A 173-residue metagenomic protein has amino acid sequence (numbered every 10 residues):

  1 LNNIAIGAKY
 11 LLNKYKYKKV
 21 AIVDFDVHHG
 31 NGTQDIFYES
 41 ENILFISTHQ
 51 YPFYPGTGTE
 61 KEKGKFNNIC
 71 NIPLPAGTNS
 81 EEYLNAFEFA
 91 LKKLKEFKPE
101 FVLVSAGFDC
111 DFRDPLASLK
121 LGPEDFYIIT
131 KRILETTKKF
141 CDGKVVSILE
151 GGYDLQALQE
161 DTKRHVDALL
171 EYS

Functional and structural regions predicted by a protein language model:
L1-K139, V166-L170: Conserved alpha-helical scaffold segments that buttress catalytic/binding sites
D111-D114, K144, D154-L158: Short active-site-adjacent structural elements
S147: Rossmann-like dinucleotide/flavin-binding elements
Y153-S173: C-terminal active-site-proximal or functional interface alpha/beta core segments in diverse enzymes
